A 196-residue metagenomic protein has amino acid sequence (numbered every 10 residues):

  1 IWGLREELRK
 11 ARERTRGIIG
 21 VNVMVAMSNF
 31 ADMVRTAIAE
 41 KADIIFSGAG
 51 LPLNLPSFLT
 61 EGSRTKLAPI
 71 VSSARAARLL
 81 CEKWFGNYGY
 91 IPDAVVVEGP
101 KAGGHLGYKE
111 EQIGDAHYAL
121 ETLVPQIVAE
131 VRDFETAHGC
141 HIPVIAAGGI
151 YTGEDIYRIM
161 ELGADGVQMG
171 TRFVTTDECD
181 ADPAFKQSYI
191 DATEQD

Functional and structural regions predicted by a protein language model:
I1-A137: Active-site entrance/lid segments in N-terminal catalytic domains of soluble metabolic enzymes
M24, A146-A147: Residue-level marker of alpha-helix boundaries and capping positions
P52, I150-Y151: Gly/Ser/Thr-rich loops at beta-strand to alpha-helix junctions that form or flank small-molecule/cofactor-binding
A102-I145, Y151-D196: Conserved active-site-proximal phosphate/metal-binding subdomains
